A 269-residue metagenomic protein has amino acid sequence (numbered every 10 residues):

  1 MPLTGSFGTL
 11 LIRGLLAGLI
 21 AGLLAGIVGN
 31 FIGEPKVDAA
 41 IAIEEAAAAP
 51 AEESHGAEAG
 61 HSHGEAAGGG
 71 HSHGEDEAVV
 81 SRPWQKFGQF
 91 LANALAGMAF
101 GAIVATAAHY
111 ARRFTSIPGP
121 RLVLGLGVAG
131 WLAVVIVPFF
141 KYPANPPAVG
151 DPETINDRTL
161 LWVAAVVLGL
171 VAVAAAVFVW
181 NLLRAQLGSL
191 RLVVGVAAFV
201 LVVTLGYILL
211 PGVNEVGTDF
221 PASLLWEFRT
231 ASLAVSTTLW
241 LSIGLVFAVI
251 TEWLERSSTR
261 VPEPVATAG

Functional and structural regions predicted by a protein language model:
P2-L23, T115-G127, A185-V196: Alpha-helical transmembrane segments and their helix-start/interface "positive-inside/aromatic belt" motifs in integral
A66-F100: Individual transmembrane alpha-helix segments
G74-E77, A133, V137-T159: Membrane-interface interhelical connector segments
E75-A78, E215-L233: Short, membrane-exposed interhelical loops at transmembrane-helix boundaries
P83-A92, D151-V166, L224-S236: Short aromatic-rich membrane-water interface segments that cap or initiate transmembrane helices in multi-pass membrane
G97-V104, A165-A176, L233-I250: Hydrophobic cores of alpha-helical transmembrane segments in multi-pass inner/ER membrane proteins, independent
T159-G217, A231: Alpha-helical membrane segments in multi-pass integral membrane proteins
L254-G269: Short, highly charged, low-complexity non-transmembrane loops/tails of multi-pass membrane proteins
